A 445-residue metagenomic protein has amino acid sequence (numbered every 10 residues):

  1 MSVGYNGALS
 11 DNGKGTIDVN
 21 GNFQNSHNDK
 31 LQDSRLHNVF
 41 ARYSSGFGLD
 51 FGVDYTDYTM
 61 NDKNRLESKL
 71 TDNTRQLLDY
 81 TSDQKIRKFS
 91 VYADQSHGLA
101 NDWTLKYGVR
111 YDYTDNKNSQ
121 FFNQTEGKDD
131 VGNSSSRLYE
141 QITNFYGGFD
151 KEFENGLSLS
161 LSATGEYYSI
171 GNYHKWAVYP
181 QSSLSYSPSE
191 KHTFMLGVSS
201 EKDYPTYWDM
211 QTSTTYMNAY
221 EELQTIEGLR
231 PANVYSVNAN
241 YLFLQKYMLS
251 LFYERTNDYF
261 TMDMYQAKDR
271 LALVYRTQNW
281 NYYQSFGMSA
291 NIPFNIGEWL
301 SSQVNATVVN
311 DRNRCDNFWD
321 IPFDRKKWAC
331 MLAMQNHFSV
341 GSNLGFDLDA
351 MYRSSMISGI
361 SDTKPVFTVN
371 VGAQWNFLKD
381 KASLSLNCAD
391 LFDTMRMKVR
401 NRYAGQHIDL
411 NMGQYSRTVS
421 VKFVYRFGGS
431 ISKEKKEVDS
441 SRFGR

Functional and structural regions predicted by a protein language model:
M1-N12, S26-K175, S187, K191 (+2 more regions): Face-selective signature of the C-terminal outer-membrane beta-barrel domain
V3-A8, N12-K30, N61-D72, K117-E126 (+10 more regions): Outer-membrane beta-barrel translocator domains and adjoining extracellular loop/strand segments of Gram-negative
Y5-D11, Y55-N61, Y111-K117, A163-S169 (+9 more regions): Transmembrane beta-strands of outer-membrane beta-barrel pores
Q32-V39, K85-F89, R137-T143, H174-V178 (+6 more regions): Residues that define the transmembrane beta-barrel architecture of outer-membrane proteins
K88-S90, S134, L138, S236 (+2 more regions): Outer membrane beta-barrel strand-and-loop segments of large Gram-negative receptors, especially TonB-dependent
H192, K202-L251, R255-N257, Y275-G287 (+2 more regions): Outer-membrane beta-barrel signature, preferentially recognizing the C-terminal barrel domain of Gram-negative
V308, N313, C330-N376, A382 (+2 more regions): C-terminal beta-barrel architecture of Gram-negative outer-membrane proteins
F377-R445: C-terminal beta-signal and adjacent terminal beta-strands/loops of Gram-negative outer-membrane beta-barrel proteins
